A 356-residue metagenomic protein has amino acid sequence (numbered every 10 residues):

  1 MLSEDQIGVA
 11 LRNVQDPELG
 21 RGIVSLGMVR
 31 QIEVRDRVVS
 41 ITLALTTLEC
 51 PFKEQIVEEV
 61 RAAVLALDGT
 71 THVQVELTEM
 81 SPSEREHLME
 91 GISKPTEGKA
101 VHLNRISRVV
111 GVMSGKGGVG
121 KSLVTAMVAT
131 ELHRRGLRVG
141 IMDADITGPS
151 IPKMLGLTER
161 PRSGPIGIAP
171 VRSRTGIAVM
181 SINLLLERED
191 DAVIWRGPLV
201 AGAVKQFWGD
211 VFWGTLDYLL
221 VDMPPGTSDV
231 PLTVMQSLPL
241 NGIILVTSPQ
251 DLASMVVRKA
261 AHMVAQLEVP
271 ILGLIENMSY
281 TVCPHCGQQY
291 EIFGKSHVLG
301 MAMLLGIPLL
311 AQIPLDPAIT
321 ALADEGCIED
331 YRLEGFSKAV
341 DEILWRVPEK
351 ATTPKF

Functional and structural regions predicted by a protein language model:
M1-S114, L123, S181-L185, G202: Domain-level signature for proteins that mediate thiol-based redox and metal-cofactor handling
L26, E54, L67, E76-H87 (+3 more regions): C-terminal lobe/tail of nucleotide-utilizing enzymes
R108-I146, V257, A261: Walker A/P-loop phosphate-binding motif and the immediately C-terminal alpha-helix
G118-M127, G148-P152, M223-P231, L252-V256: Short glycine/serine/threonine-rich phosphate/pyrophosphate-binding segments that cradle anionic phosphate groups
L132-G197, A201, W208: Phosphate-binding loop that captures ATP/GTP phosphates
M180, V204, M223, E342-V347: Glycine-rich phosphate-binding loops of nucleotide-dependent enzymes
N183-P198, F207-T233: Switch II (G3) loop of P-loop NTPases
F212, P231-L252: Inter-motif core of Ras-like GTPase G domains
